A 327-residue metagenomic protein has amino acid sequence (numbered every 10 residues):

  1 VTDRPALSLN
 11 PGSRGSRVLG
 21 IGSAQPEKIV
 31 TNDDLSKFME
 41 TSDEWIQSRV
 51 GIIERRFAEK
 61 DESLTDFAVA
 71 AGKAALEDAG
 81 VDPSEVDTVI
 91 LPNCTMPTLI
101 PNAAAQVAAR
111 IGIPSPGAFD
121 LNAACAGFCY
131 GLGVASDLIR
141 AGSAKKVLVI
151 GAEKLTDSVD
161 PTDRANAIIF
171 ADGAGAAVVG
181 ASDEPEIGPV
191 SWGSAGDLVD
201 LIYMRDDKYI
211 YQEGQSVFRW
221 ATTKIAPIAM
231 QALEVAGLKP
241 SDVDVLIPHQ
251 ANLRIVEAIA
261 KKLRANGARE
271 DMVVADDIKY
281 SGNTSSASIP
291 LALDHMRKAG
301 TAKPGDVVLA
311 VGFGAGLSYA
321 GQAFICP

Functional and structural regions predicted by a protein language model:
T2-D61, T162-T223, P227-Q231, F313 (+1 more regions): Condensing-enzyme catalytic core mediating Claisen C-C bond formation in acyl metabolism
D3-R4, T65, V69-G72, L76 (+5 more regions): Claisen-condensing/thiolase-fold acyl-transfer catalytic domains that form or cleave C-C bonds in fatty acid
L19-G22, P92, N122, V147-E153 (+3 more regions): Short beta-strand segments
M39-S48, T98-G112, L148-L155, D200-M204 (+1 more regions): Acidic-glycine-rich active-site phosphate/pyrophosphate-binding loop
T41-S42, L64-A79, A103, A221-A236 (+1 more regions): Short, well-ordered amphipathic alpha-helical segments that serve as non-catalytic structural scaffolds within diverse
I52-R56, E85-I90, A109-N122, S158-T162 (+1 more regions): Glycine/charged-rich beta-loop-alpha catalytic/anionic-binding loops adjacent to active sites
S84-P92, P240-H249: Short glycine-rich phosphate-binding loop at a beta-alpha junction
R140-A171: Flexible, glycine-rich active-site loops centered on histidine and acidic residues that chelate a metal or position
